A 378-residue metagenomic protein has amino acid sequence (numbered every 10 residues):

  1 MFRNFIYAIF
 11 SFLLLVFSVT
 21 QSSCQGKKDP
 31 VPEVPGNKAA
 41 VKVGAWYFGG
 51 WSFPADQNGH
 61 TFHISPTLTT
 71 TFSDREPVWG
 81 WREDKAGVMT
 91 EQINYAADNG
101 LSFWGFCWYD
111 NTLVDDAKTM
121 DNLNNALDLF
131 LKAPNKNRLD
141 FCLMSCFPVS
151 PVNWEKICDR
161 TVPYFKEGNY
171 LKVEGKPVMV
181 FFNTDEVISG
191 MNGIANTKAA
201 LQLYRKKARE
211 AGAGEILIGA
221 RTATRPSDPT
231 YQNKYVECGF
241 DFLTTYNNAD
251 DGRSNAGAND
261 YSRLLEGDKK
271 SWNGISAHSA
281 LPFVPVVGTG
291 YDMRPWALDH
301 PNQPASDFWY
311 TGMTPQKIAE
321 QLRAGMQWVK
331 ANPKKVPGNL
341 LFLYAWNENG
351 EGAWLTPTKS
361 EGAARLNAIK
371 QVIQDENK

Functional and structural regions predicted by a protein language model:
M1-F5: Positively charged n-region of N-terminal signal peptides that target proteins for export
A8-Q21: Bacterial N-terminal signal peptides
V19-P35: Bacterial Sec-dependent N-terminal signal peptides
P30-K378: Glycan-processing catalytic domains of CAZymes
